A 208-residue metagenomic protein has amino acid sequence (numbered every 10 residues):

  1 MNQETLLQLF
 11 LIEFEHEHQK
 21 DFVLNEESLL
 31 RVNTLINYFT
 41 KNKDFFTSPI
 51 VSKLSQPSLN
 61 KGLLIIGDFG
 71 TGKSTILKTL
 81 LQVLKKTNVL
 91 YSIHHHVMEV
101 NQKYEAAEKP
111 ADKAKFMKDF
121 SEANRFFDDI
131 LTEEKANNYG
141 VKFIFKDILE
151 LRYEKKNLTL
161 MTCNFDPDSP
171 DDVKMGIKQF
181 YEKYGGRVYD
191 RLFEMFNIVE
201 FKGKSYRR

Functional and structural regions predicted by a protein language model:
M1-L59, E194, G203-R208: A short, basic N-terminal segment
G62: Walker A (P-loop) ATP-phosphate-binding motif of ABC ATPase nucleotide-binding domains
I65: Hydrophobic anchor at the beta1->P-loop junction of P-loop NTPases
G70-I76: Conserved glycine(s) of the Walker
L77-L81: Motif I (Walker A/P-loop) of helicase-class P-loop NTPases
Q82-S92: Post-Walker A helix-loop "phosphate-sensing" segment adjacent to the P-loop in P-loop NTPases
H94-H95, K103-N157: Conserved nucleotide-sensing/catalytic segment adjacent to the nucleotide-binding pocket in NTP-handling enzymes
T132-R208: Replace "adjacent to P-loop NTPase cores in ATP/GTP-dependent enzymes" with "adjacent to NTP-binding cores
